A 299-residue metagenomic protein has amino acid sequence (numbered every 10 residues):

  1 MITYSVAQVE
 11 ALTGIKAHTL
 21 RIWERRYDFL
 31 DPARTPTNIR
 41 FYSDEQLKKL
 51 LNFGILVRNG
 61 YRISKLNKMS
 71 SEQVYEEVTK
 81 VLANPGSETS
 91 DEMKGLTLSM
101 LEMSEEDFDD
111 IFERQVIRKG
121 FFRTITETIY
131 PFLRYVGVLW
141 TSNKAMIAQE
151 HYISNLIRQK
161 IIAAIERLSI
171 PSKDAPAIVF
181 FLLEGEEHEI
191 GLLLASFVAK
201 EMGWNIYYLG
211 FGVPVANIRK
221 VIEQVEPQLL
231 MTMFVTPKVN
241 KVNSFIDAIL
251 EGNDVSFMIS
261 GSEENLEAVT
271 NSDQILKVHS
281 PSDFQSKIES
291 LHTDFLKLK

Functional and structural regions predicted by a protein language model:
M1, G14-I15, L47-K48, I190 (+2 more regions): Residue-level recognition of alpha-helix initiation/capping sites
M1-E10: A short, Lys/Arg-rich alpha-helix, primarily the initiator
V9, K16-H18, G210-V215: Short glycine/proline-centered loop/turn elements that form peptide/ligand docking sites
V9-E10, R40-Y42, E184-G185, Y208: A generic secondary-structure micro-motif detector that highlights 1-2 residue hydrophobic/ambivalent hotspots embedded
L12, A17-R21, R25-S169: Long amphipathic alpha-helical segments
K144-A148, Y152-K299: C-terminal regulatory/effector modules of DNA-binding transcriptional regulators
